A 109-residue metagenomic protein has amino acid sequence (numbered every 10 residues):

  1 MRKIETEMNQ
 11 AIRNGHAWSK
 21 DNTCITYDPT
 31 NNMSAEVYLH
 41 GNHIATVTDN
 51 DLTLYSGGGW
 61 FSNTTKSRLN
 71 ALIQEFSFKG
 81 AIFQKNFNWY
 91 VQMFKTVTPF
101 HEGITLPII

Functional and structural regions predicted by a protein language model:
M1-I109: Terminal leader/tail segments of proteins
